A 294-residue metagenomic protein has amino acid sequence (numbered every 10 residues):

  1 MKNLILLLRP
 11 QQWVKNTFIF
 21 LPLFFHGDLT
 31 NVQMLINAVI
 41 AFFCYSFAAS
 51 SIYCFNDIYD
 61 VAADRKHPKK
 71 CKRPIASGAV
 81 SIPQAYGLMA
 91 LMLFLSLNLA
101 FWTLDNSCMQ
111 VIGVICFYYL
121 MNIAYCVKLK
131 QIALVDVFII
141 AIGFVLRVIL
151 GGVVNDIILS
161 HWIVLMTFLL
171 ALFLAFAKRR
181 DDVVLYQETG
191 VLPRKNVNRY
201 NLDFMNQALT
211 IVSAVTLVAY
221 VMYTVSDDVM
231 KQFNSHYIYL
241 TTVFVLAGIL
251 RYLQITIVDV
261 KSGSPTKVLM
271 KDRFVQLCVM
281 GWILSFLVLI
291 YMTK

Functional and structural regions predicted by a protein language model:
M1-P68, G78-L91: Topogenic membrane-insertion module of multi-pass membrane proteins
K2-I5, V127, V145-K294: C-terminal membrane-associated helical module and adjoining short loops/tails
K15-I36, V127-S160: Long, highly hydrophobic alpha-helical transmembrane signal-anchor segments
T17-L21, V39-S50, G87-N98, W102 (+10 more regions): Generic alpha-helical transmembrane segments of integral inner-membrane proteins, especially permease/transport modules
F25-I36, T103-D105, V225-K231, M292: Short, hydrophobic transmembrane alpha-helix segments
A48-A76, V135, F176-V184, L250-R251: Acidic (Asp/Glu-rich) catalytic motifs at the cytosolic membrane interface
V61, K66-G113, H161-L172, Q207-L217 (+1 more regions): Multi-pass membrane catalytic core of lipid/isoprenoid biosynthesis enzymes
A85-C126, K130, V218-L246, L250: Transmembrane helix-loop-helix
